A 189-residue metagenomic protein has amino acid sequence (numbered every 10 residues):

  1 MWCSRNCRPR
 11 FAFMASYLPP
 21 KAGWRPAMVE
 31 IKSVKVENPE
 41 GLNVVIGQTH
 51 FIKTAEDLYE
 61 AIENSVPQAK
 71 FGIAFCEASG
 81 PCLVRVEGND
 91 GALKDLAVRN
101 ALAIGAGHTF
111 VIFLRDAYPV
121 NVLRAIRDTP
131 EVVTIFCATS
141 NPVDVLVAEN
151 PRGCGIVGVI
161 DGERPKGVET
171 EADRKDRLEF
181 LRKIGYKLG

Functional and structural regions predicted by a protein language model:
P9-A27: Short, Lys/Arg-enriched N-terminal segments with co-localized hydrophobic residues within the first ~10-30 amino acids
A27-V86, E171-G189: N-terminal, charge-rich interaction modules
L42-V45, A69-A74, L83, H108-V111 (+3 more regions): Structural motif
F51-I52, S79-G80, D90-G91, R115-V120 (+1 more regions): Gly/Ser/Thr-rich loops at beta-strand to alpha-helix junctions that form or flank small-molecule/cofactor-binding
A55-Y59, K94-A101, L123: A general structural signal for well-ordered alpha-helical packing
A78-L102: Positively charged, polar, low-complexity stretches
N100-A106, A117-G189: Helix-rich interaction surfaces within compact, conserved domain-sized segments that mediate assembly or partner
